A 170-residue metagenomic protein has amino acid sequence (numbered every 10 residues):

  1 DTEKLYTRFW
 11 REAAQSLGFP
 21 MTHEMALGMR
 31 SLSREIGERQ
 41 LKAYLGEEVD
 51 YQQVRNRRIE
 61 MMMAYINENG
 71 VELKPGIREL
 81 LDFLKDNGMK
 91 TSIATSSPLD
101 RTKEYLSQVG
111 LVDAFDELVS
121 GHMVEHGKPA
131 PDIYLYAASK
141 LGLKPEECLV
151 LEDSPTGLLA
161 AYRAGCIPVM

Functional and structural regions predicted by a protein language model:
D1-L27, R163: Active-site neighborhood of HAD-like aspartate-dependent phosphohydrolases
T7, R11, R34-R39, I59 (+2 more regions): An amphipathic alpha-helix signature
A13-A14, S33-E48, Y105, A137-A138: Helix-loop "lid/cap" segments that line or gate small-molecule binding pockets
S16-F19, Y44-E48, D86-N87, G110-A114 (+1 more regions): Short helix-capping segments at alpha-helix termini
P20-H23, K42-E79, N87-M89: Metal-dependent phosphoesterase signature
M29-S33, R57, E72-G76, S97 (+2 more regions): Short beta->alpha linker loops
E68-E72, S92, P98-L149, P155-C166: Substrate-recognition "cap/lid" segment bordering the active-site pocket of phosphatases
R78-D82, S154-G157, P168: Short glycine/proline-centered loop/turn elements that form peptide/ligand docking sites
